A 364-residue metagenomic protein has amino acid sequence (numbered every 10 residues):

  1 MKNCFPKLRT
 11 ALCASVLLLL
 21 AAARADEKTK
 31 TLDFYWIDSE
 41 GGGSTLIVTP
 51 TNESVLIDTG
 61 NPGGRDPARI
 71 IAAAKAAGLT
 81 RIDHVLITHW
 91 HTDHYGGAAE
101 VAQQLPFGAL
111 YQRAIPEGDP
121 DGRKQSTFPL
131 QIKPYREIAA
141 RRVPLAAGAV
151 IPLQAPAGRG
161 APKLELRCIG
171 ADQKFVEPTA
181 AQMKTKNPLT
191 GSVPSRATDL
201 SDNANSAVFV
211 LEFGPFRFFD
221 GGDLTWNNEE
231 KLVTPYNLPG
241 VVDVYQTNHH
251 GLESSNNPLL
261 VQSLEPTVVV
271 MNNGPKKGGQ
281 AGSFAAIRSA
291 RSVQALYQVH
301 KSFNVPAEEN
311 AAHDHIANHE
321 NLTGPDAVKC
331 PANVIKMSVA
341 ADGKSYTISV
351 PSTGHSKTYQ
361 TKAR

Functional and structural regions predicted by a protein language model:
M1-L12: Bacterial N-terminal signal peptides that target proteins for export
T10-L20: Bacterial N-terminal signal peptides
D26-L32, Y95-T225, S289-A363: Flexible, acidic/histidine-containing loops and adjacent segments that form or flank the divalent-metal
D26-R81, D202-W226: Conserved beta-strand hairpin/beta-sheet module of binuclear metal-dependent hydrolase folds, prominently
I37-D38, I47, D58, H89 (+7 more regions): Divalent metal-coordination and catalytic microenvironments
G43, G63-G64, W90-G96, E117-P120 (+5 more regions): Active-site environment of divalent metal-dependent phosphoester hydrolases
I82-D93, Y245-H249: Metallo-beta-lactamase
F107, E265-G274, V293: Proline-aspartate-enriched helix->loop->beta-strand connector
